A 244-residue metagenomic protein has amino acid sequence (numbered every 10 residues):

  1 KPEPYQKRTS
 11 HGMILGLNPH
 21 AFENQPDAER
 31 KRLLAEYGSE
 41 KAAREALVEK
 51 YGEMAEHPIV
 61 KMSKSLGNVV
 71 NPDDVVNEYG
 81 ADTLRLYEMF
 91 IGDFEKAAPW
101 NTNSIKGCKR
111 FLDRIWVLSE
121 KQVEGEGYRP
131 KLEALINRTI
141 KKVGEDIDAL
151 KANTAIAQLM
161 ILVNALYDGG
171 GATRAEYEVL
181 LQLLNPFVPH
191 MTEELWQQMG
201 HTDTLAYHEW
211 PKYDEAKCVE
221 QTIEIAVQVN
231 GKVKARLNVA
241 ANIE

Functional and structural regions predicted by a protein language model:
K1-Y5, S10, D74-N238: Helix-rich, typically C-terminal accessory recognition domains appended to large enzymatic cores
G16-A81, E95-K106, A216-V219, N238-N242: Conserved phosphate-binding loops in nucleotide/dinucleotide-binding enzymes
